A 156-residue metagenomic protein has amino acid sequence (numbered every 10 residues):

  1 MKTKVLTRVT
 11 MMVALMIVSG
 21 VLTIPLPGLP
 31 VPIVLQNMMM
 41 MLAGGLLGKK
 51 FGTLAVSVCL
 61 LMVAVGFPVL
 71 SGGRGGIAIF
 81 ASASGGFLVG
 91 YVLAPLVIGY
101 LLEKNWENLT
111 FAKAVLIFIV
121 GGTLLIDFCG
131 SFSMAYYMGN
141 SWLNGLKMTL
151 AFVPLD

Functional and structural regions predicted by a protein language model:
M1-T53: Hydrophobic transmembrane alpha-helices
L6-M11, M38-L42, G52-V58, S84-V89 (+2 more regions): Hydrophobic alpha-helical transmembrane segments
V9, V18, I77-I126: Short helix-perturbing small/polar motifs within transmembrane alpha-helices
M16, G20, G44, V63 (+4 more regions): Structural signal for membrane-spanning alpha-helices in multi-pass inner-membrane proteins, emphasizing helix cores
G20-P32, L60-A94: Interfacial aromatic-anchored transmembrane helix boundaries in multi-pass membrane proteins
G73, N108-D156: Membrane-embedded alpha-helical hairpins and interfacial helices in multi-pass inner-membrane proteins
